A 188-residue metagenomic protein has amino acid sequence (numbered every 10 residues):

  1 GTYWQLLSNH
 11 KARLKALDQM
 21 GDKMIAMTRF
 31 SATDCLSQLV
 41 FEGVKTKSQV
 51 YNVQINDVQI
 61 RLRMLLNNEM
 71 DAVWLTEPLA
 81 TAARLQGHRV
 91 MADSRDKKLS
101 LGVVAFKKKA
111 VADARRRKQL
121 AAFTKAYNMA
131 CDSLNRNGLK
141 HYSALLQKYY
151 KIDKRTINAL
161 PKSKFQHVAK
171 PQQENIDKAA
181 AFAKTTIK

Functional and structural regions predicted by a protein language model:
G1-K47, N52-I55, R61-M64, D71-E77 (+1 more regions): Short, glycine-/small- and polar/acidic-enriched structural segments that line small-molecule recognition paths
L7, R61, G102-V103, H167-K170: Short, solvent-exposed polar/charged micro-motifs at secondary-structure junctions
K11-D18, F41-E42, S48-V50, L62 (+6 more regions): Proline/Glycine/Serine-rich low-complexity intrinsically disordered segments that serve as flexible stalks/linkers
N52-V53, D57-L146: Pocket-lining segment of extracytoplasmic ligand-binding domains
A112-I187: Secondary-structure end/capping motifs
